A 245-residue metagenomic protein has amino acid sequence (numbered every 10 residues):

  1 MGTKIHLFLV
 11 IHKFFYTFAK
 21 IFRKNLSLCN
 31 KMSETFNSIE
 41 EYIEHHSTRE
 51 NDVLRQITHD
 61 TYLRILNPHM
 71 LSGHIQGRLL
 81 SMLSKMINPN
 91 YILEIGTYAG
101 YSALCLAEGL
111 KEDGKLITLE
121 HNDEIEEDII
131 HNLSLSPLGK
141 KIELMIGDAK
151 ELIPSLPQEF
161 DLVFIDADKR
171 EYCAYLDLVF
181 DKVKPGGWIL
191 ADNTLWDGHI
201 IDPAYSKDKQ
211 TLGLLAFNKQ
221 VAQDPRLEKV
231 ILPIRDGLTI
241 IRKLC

Functional and structural regions predicted by a protein language model:
G2, H12-L162, K169-L190, T194-C245: A short alpha-helical cap/connector motif
I5-H6: Compositionally biased, low-complexity intrinsically disordered regions
